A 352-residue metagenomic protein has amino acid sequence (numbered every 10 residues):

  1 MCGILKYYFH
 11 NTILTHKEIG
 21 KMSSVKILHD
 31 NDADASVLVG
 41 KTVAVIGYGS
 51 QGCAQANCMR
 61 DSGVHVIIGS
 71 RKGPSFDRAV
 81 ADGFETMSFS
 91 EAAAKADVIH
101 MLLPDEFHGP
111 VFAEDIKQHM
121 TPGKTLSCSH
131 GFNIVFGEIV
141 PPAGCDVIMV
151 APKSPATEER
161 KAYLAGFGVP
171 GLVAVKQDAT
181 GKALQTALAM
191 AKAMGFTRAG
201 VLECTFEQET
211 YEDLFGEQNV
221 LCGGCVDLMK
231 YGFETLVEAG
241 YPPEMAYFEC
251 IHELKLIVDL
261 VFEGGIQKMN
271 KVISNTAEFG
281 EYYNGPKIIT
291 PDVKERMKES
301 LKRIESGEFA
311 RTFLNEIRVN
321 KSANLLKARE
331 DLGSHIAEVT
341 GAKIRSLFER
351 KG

Functional and structural regions predicted by a protein language model:
C2-K21: Short, Lys/Arg-enriched N-terminal segments with co-localized hydrophobic residues within the first ~10-30 amino acids
S23-E85: NAD(P)+-binding Rossmann beta1-loop-alpha1 motif at the extreme N-terminus of oxidoreductases
G83-A96: Short acidic low-complexity segments
A93-E138: Rossmann-fold NAD(P) dinucleotide-binding segment
S127-Q218: Rossmann-fold dinucleotide-binding core
G181-Q185, M194, G200-A239, E244-F262: Active-site-proximal catalytic alpha-helix in oxidoreductases
Y241-G352: NAD(P)-dependent Rossmann-like dehydrogenase/reductase catalytic/cofactor-binding core
